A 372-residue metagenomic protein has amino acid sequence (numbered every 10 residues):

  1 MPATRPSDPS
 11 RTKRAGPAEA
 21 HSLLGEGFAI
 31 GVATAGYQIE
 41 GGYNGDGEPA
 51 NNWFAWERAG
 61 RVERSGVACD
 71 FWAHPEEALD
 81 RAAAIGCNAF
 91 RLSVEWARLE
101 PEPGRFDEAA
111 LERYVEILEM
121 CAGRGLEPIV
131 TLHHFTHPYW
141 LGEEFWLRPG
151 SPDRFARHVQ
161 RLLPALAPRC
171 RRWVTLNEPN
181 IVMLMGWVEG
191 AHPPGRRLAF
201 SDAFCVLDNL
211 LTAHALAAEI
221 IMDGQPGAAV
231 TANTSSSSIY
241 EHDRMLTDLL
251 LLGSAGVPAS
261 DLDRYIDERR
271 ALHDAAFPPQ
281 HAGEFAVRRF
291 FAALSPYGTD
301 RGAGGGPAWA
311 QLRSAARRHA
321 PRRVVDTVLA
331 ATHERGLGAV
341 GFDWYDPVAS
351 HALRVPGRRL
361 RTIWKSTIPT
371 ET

Functional and structural regions predicted by a protein language model:
P2-A59, P103, E112-T372: Active-site region of glycoside hydrolase catalytic domains
P49-D80, I85: Aromatic- and Gly/Pro-rich amphipathic surface segment
G66-V67, R105-F106, V206: A generic structural signal for short
D70, E77, A109, G150 (+1 more regions): Residue-level signal for the nucleotide or nucleotide-sugar donor/cofactor binding architecture
H74-E95, A331-A339: Catalytic domains of carbohydrate-active enzymes, especially glycoside hydrolases
P75, D107-A110, Y114: Generic structural signal for well-ordered secondary structure
V94-E108: Glycine-rich, proline-tolerant flexible connector loops at the mouths of alpha/beta enzymes
